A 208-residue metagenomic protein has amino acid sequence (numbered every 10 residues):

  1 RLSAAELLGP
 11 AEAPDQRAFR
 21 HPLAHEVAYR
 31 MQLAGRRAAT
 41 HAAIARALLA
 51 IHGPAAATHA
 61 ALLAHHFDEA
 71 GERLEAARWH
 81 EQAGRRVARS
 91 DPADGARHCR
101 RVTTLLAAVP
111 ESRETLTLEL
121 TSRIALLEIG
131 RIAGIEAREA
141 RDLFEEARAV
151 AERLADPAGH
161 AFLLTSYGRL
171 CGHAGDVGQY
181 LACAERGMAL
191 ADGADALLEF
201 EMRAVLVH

Functional and structural regions predicted by a protein language model:
R1-R97, R101-V109: Short secondary-structure boundary elements
A4, P10, R46, E114 (+3 more regions): Helix-coil-helix junctions within alpha-helical repeat/solenoid scaffolds
E6, G71, S90-D91, I135 (+3 more regions): Short helix-adjacent coil turns
R17, H21, A38, A42 (+8 more regions): Start-of-helix signal in alpha-solenoid helical-repeat scaffolds, especially tetratricopeptide repeats
V27, H65, Q82-R89, T121-E136 (+3 more regions): Tandem amphipathic alpha-helical repeat scaffolds
I51-A56, L105-E119, A149-A158, A189-L197: Flexible helix-coil transition and linker loops at the boundaries of alpha-helical arrays
W79, R138-A149, Y180-G187: Alpha-helical repeat scaffolds
T104-V109, L127-R131, E136, D142-E146: Glycine/alanine-rich phosphate-binding loops at beta-alpha junctions
